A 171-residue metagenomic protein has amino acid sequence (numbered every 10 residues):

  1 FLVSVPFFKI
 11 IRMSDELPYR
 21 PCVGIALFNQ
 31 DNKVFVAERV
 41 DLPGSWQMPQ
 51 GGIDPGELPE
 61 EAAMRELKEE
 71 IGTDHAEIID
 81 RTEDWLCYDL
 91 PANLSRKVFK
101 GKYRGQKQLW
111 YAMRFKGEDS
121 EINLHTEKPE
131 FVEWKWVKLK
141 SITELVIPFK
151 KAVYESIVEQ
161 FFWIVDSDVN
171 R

Functional and structural regions predicted by a protein language model:
F1-R12: N-terminal amphipathic/basic-hydrophobic helices that include classical n-h-c signal peptides and signal-anchor
S14-V34, G52-P55: Conserved N-terminal beta-strand and adjoining loop/helix that marks the start of the Nudix/MutT-like hydrolase domain
P21-V23, N32, Q106-L109, V132: Change "...and in nucleic-acid phosphodiester-cleaving endonucleases..." to "...and in nucleic-acid processing enzymes
N32-A76: Conserved Nudix-box catalytic region and its N-terminal flanking loop in Nudix hydrolases and closely related
D74-W85: A short coil-to-beta-strand element that immediately follows conserved catalytic motifs
D84-E121, K135: Active-site-adjacent beta-strand/loop module that shapes the phosphate/pyrophosphate-binding cleft
E121-T126, V146-P148: Short, charged, solvent-exposed linker or helix-capping segments at domain edges/interfaces that act as flexible hinges
T143-R171: Charged phosphate-binding loop/patch that engages nucleotide di/tri-phosphates or the phosphate backbone of nucleic
